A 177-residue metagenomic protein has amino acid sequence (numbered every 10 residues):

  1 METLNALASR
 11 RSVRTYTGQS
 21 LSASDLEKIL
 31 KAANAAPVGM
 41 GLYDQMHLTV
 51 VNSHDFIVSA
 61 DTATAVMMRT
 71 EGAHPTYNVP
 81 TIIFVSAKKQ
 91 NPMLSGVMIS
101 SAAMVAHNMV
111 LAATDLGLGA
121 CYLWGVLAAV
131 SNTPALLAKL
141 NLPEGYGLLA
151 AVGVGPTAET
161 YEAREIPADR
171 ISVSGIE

Functional and structural regions predicted by a protein language model:
M1-T81, G175-E177: N-terminal amphipathic, basic helical "cap/leader" segment at the start of enzyme domains
A6-V13, T17-S20, L142, G147-E177: C-terminal helix-cap and adjacent tail motif
R11, A87-Q90: Short, histidine-centered active-site or binding-site loop motifs used for metal coordination, general acid-base
A33, I83, Q90-L136: Small-aliphatic-rich amphipathic alpha-helix that forms the alpha element of a beta-alpha
M40-Y43, H74-Y77, L140-Y146, R164-E165: Solvent-exposed alpha-helices and their adjacent loops that cap or buttress functional pockets in soluble metabolic
S53-V58, K89-N91, A158: Short, charged/polar surface micro-motifs in flexible loops or helix N-caps
I82-S86, V152: Active-site-flanking beta-strand signature of metal-NTP-handling nucleotidyl enzymes and homologous cyclase-like
